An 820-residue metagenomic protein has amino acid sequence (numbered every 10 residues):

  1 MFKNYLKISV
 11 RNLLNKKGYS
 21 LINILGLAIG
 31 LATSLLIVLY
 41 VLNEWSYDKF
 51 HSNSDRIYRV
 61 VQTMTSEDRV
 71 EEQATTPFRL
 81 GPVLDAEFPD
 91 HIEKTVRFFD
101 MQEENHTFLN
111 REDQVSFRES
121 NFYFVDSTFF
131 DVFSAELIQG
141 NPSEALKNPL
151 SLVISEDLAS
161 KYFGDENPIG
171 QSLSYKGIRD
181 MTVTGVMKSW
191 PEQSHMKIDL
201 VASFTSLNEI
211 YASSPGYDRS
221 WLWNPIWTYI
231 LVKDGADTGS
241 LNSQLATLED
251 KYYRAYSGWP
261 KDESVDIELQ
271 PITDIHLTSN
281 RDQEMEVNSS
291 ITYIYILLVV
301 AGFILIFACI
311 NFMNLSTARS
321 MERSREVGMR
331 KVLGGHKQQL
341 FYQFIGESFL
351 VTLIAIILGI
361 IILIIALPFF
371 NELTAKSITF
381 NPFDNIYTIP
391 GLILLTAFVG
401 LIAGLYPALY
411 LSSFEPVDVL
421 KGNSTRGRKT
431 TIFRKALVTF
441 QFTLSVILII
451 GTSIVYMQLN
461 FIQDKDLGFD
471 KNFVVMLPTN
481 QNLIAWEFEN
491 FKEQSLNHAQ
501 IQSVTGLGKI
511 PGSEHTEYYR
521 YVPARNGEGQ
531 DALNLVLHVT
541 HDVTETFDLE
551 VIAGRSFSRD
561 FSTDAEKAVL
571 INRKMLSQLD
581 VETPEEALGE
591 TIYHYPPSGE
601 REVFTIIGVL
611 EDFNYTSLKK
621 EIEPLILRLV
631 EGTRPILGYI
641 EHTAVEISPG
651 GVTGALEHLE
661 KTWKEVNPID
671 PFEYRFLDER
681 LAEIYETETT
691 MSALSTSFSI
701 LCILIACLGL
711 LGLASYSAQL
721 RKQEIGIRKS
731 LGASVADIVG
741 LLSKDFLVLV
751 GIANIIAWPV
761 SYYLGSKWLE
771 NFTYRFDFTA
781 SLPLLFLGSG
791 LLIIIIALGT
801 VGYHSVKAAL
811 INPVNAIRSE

Functional and structural regions predicted by a protein language model:
M1-I24, Q283-E286, L315-L353, I357 (+3 more regions): Alpha-helical transmembrane segments of integral membrane proteins
M1-R11, N15, H51, E249-A301 (+8 more regions): Membrane-helix entry/capping segments
N15-V41, N288-R325, L353, F433-Q458 (+3 more regions): Hydrophobic alpha-helical transmembrane segments of multi-pass inner-membrane transport and secretion
G26, E326-L367, C702, Q723-S766 (+1 more regions): Transmembrane alpha-helical interface segments in multi-pass membrane proteins
L42-T63, F88-D90, E136, R179 (+7 more regions): Membrane-proximal juxtamembrane linkers immediately C-terminal to transmembrane helices
E44, N53, Y58-N121, T128-D131 (+6 more regions): Hydrophobic, regular-secondary-structure patches
V125-Q139, L152-S289, N490-T687: Mid-to-C-terminal secondary-structure elements that act as membrane-proximal/extracytoplasmic interface segments
T388-P407, V446, I703, C707 (+1 more regions): Hydrophobic alpha-helical transmembrane segments of polytopic membrane proteins
